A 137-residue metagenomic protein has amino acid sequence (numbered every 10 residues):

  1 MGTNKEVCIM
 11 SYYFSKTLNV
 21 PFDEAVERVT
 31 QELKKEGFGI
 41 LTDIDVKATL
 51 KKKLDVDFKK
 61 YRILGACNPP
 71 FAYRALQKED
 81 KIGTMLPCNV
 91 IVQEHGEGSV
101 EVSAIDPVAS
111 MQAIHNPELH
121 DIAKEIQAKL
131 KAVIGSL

Functional and structural regions predicted by a protein language model:
E6-G37: Terminal, regulation- and interaction-focused segments at domain boundaries
M10-Y13, T17-N19, T49-I63: Accessory recognition modules or surfaces
T30-T49, K53-D55: Charged, well-structured alpha/beta interaction segments
R62, C67-A72: Betabetaalpha-Me/HNH-type nuclease active-site subdomain
P70-I105: Mid-chain, well-packed structural core segment of small domains
V108-M111: C-terminal structural segments of small proteins and small subunits
A113-L137: Well-ordered alpha/beta subsegment
